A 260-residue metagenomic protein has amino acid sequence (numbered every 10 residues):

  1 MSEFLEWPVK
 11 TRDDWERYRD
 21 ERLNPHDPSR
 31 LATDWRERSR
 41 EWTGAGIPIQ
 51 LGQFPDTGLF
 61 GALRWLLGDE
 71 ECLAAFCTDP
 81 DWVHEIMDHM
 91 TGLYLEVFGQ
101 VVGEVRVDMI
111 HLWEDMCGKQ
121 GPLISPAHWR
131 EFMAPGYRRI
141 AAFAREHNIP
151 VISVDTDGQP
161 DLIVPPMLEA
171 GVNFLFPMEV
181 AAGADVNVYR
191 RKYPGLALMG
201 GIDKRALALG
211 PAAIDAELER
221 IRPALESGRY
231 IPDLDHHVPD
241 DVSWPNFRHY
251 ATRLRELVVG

Functional and structural regions predicted by a protein language model:
M1-R17: Short, surface-exposed, low-complexity cationic segments
R12-G260: Active-site loop segments of alpha/beta catalytic cores
